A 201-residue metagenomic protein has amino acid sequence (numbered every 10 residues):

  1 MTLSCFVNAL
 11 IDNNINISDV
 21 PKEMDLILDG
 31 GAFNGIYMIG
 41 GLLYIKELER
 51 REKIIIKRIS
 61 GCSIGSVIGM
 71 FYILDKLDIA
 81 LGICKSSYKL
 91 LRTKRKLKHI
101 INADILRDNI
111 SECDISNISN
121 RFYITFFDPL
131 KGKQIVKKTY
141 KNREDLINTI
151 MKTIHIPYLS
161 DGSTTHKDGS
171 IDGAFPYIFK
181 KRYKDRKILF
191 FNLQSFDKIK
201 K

Functional and structural regions predicted by a protein language model:
M1-I59, M70-K201: Patatin-like phospholipase
G61, G65: Gly/Ala-rich beta-loop-alpha elbow adjacent to hydrolase catalytic centers
